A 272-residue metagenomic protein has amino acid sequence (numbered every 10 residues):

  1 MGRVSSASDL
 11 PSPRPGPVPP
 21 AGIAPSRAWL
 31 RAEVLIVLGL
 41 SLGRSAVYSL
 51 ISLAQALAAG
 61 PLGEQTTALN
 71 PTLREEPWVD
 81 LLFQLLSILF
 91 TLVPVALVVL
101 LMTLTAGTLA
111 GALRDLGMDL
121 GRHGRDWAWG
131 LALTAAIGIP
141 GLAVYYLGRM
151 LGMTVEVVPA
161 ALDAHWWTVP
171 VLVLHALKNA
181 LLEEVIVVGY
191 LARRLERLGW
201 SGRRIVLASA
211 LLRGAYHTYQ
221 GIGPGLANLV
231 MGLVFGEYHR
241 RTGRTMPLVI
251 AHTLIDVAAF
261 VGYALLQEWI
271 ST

Functional and structural regions predicted by a protein language model:
M1-D115, F260-T272: N-terminal, membrane-interfacial amphipathic/helix-forming hydrophobic leader that caps and precedes the first
S5, R27-W29, V37-L40, D80 (+5 more regions): Residue-level recognition of hydrophobic positions within alpha-helical transmembrane segments
V18, L42-A46, G138-L142, Y146-T272: Transmembrane helix-loop-helix hairpins at the membrane interface of multi-pass integral membrane proteins
P25, W29-E33, V37, V79-T91 (+5 more regions): Residue-level signature of transmembrane alpha-helical entry/exit and packing/kink sites in multi-pass membrane
A56-I88, A106-N179, R197-L198, W269-T272: Juxtamembrane helix-loop-helix connectors linking adjacent transmembrane helices in multi-pass membrane enzymes
